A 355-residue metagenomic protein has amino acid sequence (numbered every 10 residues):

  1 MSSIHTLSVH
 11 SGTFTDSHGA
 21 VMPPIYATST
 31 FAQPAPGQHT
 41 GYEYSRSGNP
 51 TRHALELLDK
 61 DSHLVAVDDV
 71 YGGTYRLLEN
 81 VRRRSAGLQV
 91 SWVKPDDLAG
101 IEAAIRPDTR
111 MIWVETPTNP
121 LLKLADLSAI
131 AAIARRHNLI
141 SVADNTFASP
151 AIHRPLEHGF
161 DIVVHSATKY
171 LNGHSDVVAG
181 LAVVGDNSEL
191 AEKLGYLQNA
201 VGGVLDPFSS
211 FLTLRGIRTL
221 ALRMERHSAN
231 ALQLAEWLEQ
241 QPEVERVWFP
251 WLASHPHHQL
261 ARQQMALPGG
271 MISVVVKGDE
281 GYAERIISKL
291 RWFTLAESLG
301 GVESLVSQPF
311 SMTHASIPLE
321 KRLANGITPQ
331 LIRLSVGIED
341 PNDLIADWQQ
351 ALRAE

Functional and structural regions predicted by a protein language model:
M1-E43, N49: N-terminal glycine-rich, Lys/His-bearing helix-loop that initiates the first secondary-structure elements of many
H10, F14, E56-E243: Conserved PLP-enzyme active-site core in the AAT-like
A20, A231, P242, A266-G269: Short gly/pro-enriched beta-turn/loop segments at secondary-structure junctions
T30-K60, G73-V81: Conserved N-terminal alpha-helix of the aminotransferase class I/II PLP-enzyme fold
A32-A35, E189-L190, D279-Y282, T313 (+1 more regions): Short, acidic Gly/Pro/Ser/Thr-rich loop/turn segments
T40, V178, S209, T213-G216 (+2 more regions): Short amphipathic alpha-helical segments
D61, G72, N80, A86 (+4 more regions): PLP-dependent enzyme catalytic core of the Aspartate aminotransferase-like
R246-I332, V336: Conserved C-terminal alpha-helix-loop-beta "cap" of PLP-dependent enzymes that closes/shapes the active-site mouth
